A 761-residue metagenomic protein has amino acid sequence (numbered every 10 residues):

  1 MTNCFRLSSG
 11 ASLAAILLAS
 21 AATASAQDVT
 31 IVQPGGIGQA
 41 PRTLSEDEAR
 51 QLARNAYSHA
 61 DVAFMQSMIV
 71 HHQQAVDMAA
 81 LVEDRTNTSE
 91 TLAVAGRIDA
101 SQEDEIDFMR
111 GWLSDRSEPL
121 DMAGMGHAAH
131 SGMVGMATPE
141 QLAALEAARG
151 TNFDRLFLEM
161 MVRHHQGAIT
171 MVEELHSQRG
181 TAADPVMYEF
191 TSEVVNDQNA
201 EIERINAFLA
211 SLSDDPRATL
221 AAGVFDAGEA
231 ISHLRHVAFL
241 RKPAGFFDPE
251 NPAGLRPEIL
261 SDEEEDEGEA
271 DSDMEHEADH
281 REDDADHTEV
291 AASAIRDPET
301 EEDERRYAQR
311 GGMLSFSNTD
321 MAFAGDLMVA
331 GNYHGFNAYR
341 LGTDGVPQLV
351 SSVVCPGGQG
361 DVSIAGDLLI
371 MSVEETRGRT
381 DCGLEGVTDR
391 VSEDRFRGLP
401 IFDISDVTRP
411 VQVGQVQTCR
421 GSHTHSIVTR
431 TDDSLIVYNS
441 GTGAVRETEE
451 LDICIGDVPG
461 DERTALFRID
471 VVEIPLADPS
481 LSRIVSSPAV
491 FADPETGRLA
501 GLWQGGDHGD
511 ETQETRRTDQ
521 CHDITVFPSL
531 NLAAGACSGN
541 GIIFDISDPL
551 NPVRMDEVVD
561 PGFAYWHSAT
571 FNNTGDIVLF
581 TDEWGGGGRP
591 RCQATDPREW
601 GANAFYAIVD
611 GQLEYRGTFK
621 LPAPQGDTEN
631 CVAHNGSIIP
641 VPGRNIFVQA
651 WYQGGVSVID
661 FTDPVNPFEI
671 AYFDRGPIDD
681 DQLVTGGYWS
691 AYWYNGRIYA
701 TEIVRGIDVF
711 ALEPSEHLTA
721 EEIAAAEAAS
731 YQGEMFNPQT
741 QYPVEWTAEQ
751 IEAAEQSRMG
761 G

Functional and structural regions predicted by a protein language model:
M1-T2, G761: Initiator methionine at the very start of the polypeptide chain
N3-S25: Gram-negative bacterial Sec-dependent N-terminal signal peptides
L13-L17, A26, E105, D303-Y307: Extended hydrophobic/Leu-rich segments
A19-S20, A53, E146, T515: Short N-terminal alpha-helical targeting/association segments
Q27-D214: All-alpha RGS (Regulator of G-protein Signaling) helical domain and cognate RGS-like helical scaffolds
D214-G761: Feature marking well-ordered beta-strand scaffolds used for ligand recognition
